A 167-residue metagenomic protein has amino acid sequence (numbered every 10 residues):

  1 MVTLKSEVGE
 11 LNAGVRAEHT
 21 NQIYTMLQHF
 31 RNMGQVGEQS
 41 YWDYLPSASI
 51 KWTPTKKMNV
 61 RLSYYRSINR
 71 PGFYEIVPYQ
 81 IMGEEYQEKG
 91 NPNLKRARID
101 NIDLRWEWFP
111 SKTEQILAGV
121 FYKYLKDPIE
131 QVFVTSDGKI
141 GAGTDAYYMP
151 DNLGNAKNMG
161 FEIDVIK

Functional and structural regions predicted by a protein language model:
M1, N91, K95, Q115-K167: Outer membrane beta-barrel strand-and-loop segments of large Gram-negative receptors, especially TonB-dependent
M1-L125: Structural signature of Gram-negative outer-membrane beta-barrels, strongest in the C-terminal barrel of TonB-dependent
